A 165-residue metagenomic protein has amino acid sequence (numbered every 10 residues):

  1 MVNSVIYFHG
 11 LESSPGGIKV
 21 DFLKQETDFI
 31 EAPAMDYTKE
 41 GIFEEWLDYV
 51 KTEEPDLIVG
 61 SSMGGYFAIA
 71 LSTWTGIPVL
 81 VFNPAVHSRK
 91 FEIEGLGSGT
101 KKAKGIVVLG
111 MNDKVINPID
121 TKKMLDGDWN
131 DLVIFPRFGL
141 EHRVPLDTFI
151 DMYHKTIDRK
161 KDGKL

Functional and structural regions predicted by a protein language model:
V2-E53: Active-site catalytic motif of lipid deacylating hydrolases and related acyltransferases
G10-L11, P33-T38, I77-R89: Active-site nucleophile loop of the alpha/beta-hydrolase fold
S13-S14, M111-N117, R143: Acidic catalytic loop of the alpha/beta-hydrolase fold
K19-V20, E94, I116-D126: Short alpha-helix in the alpha/beta-hydrolase fold that links the catalytic acid
V59-A68: Gly/Ala-rich beta-loop-alpha elbow adjacent to hydrolase catalytic centers
P84-A103, F149-Y153: Flexible "cap/lid" loop of the alpha/beta hydrolase fold
K101, V107-L109, D113: Short beta-strand/loop motif that positions the catalytic acidic residue of the alpha/beta-hydrolase fold
P136-F149: Catalytic histidine-centered segment of alpha/beta-hydrolase-like enzymes
